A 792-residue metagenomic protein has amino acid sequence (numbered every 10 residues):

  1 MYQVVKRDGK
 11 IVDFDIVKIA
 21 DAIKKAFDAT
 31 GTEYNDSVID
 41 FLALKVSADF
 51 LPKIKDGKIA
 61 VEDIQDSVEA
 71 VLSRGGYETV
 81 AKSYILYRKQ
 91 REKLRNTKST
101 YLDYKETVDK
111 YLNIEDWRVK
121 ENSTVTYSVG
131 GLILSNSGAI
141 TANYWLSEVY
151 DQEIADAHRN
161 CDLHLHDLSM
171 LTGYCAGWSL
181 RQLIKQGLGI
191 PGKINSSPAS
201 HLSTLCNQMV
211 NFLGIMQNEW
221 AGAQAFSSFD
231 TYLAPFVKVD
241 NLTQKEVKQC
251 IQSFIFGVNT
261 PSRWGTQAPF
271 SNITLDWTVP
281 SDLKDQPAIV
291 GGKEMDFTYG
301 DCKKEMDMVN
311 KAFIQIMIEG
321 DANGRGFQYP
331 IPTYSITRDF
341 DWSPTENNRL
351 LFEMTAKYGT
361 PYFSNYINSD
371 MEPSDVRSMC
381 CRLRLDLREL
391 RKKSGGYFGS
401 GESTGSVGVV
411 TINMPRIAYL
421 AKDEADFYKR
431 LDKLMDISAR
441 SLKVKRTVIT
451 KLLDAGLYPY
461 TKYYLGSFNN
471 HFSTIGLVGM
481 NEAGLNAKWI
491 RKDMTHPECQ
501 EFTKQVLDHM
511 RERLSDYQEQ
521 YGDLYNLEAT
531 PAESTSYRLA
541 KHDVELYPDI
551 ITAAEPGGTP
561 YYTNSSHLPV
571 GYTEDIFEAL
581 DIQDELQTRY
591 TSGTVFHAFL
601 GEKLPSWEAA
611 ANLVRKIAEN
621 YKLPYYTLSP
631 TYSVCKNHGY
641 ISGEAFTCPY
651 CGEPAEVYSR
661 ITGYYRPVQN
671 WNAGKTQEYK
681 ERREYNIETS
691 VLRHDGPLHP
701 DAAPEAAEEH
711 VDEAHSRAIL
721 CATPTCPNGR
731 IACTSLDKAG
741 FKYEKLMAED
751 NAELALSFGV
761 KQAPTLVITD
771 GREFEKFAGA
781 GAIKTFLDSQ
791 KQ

Functional and structural regions predicted by a protein language model:
M1-E106, S467: Charged, amphipathic alpha-helical regulatory modules used for macromolecular assembly or allosteric control
S67-L72, D276-W277, P459-A483: Core structural elements
Q90-L94, T100-N469, I490, H496-Y650 (+1 more regions): Conserved catalytic cores of very large enzyme subunits
T631-Y650, E656, R660-H715: Intrinsic, low-complexity terminal and presequence regions
E708-A739: Local sequence-structure signature of Cys/Sec-based thiol-disulfide redox active-site neighborhoods
F741-E753: Thiol-based oxidoreductase modules, predominantly thioredoxin-like and allied folds used for disulfide exchange
L756-V767: Structural micro-motif
T769-Q792: Non-catalytic, surface beta->alpha helical segment in thiol-disulfide oxidoreductase systems
